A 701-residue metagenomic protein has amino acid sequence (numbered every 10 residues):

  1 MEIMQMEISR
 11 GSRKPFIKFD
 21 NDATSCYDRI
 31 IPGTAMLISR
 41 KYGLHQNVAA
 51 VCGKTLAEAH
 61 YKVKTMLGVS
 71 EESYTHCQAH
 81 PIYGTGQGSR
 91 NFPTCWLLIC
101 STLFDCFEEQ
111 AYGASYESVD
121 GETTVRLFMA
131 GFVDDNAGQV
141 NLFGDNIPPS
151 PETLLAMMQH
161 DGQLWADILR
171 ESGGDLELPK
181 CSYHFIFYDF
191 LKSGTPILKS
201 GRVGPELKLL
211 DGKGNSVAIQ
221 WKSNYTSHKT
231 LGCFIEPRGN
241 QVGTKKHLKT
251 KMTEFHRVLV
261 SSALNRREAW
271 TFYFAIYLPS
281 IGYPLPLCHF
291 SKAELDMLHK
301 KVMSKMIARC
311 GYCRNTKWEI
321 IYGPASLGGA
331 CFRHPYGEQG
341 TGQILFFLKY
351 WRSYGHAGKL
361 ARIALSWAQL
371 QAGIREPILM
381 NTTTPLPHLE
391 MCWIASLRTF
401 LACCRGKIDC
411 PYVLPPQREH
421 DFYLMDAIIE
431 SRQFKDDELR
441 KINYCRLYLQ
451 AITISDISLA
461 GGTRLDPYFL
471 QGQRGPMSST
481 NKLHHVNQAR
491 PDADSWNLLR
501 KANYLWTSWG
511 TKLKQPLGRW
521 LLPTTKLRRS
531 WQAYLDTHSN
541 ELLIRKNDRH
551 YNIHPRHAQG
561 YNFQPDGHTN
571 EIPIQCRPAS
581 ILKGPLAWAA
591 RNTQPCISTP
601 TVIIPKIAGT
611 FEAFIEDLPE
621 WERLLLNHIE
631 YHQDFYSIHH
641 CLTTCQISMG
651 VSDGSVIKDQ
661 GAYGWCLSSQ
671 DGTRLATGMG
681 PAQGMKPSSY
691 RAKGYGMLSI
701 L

Functional and structural regions predicted by a protein language model:
M1, T24-D28, G33-M36, C77-Y116 (+4 more regions): Conserved pre-motif C helix in the palm subdomain of viral-like polymerases
M1-Y42, Y336: Conserved catalytic palm subdomain of right-hand nucleotidyl-transferase polymerases, strongest for RNA-directed enzymes
S9-G11, C95-I147: Active-site palm subdomain of RNA-directed nucleic acid polymerases
S25-G43, V125-I168, Y188-P196: Catalytic palm subdomain of template-directed nucleic-acid polymerases, centered on the conserved carboxylate motif
A59, V63-L67, D175-T226: Short, conserved micro-motifs composed of acidic
H76, L626-L701: RNase H-like nuclease fold core
D211-F290, C310, T341-I363: Basic, alpha-helical interaction scaffolds
L298, C313-N627, Y631: Extended C-terminal regions of large enzymes
